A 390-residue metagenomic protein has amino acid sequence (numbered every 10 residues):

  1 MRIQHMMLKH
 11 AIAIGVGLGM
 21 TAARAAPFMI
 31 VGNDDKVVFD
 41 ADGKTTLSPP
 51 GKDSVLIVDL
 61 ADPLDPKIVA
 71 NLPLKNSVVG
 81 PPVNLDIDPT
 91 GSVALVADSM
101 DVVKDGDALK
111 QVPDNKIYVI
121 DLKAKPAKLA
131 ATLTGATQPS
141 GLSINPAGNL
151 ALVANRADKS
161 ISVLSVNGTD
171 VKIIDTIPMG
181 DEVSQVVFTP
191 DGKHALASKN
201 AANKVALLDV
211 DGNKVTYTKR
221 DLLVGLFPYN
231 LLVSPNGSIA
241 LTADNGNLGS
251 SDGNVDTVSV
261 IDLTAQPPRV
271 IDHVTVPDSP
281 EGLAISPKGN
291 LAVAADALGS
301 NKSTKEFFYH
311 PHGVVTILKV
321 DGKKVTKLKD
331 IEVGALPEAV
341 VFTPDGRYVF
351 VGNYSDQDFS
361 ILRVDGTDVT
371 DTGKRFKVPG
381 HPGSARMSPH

Functional and structural regions predicted by a protein language model:
R2-R24: Gram-negative bacterial Sec-dependent N-terminal signal peptides
A25-H390: Predominantly soluble domains enriched in secretory-pathway, periplasmic, or organellar proteins
